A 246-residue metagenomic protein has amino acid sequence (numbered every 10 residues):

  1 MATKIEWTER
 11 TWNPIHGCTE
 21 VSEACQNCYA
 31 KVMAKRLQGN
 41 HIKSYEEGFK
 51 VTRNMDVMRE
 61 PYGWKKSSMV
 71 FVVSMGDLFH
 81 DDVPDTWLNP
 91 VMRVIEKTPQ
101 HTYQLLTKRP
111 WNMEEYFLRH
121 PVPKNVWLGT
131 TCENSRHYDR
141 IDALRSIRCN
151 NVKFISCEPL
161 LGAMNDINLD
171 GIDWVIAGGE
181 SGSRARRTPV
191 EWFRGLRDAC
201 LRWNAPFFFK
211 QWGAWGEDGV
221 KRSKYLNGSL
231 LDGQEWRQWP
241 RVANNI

Functional and structural regions predicted by a protein language model:
M1-F71, R241: N-terminal [4Fe-4S]-dependent radical SAM core
M1-H16, E20, L37-N40, L161 (+1 more regions): Auxiliary Fe-S-binding modules of radical SAM enzymes
C25, A34, L105-T107, Y138 (+2 more regions): Intrinsically disordered, low-complexity sequence elements enriched in Ser/Thr/Gly/Pro
N40, E47, F117-L118, R222: Charge-rich, low-complexity amphipathic helices in intrinsically disordered tails/linkers adjacent to domains
R53-F208, W215: Conserved AdoMet/S-adenosylmethionine-binding subsite of the radical SAM
